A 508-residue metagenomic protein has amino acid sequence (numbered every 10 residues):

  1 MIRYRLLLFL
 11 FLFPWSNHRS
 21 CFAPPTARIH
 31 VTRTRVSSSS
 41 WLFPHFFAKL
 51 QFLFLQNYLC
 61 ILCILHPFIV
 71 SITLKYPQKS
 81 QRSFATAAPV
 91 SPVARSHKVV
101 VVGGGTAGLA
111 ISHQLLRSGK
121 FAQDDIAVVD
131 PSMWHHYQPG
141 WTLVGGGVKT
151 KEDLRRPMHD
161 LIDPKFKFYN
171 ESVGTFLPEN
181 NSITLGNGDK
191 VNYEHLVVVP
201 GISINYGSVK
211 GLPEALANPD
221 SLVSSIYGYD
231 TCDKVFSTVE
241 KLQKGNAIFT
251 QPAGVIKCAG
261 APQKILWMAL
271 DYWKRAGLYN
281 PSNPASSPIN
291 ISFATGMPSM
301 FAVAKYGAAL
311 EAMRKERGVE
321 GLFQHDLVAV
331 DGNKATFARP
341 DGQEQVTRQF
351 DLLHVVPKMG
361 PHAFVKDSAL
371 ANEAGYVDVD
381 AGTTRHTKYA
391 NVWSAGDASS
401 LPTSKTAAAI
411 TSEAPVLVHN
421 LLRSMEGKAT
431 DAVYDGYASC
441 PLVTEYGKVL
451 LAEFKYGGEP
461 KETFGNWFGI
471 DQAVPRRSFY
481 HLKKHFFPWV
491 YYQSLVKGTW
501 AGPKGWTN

Functional and structural regions predicted by a protein language model:
M1-R95: N-terminal mitochondrial targeting presequence
H66, P77, S83-S96, F166-R275 (+1 more regions): FAD-binding core/adjacent interface of flavoenzyme oxidoreductases
V90-K167, V255-A304: Beta1-alpha1 glycine-rich phosphate/pyrophosphate-binding loop at the start of Rossmann-like nucleotide-binding domains
F121-D125, P164-T175, L270, K274-A374 (+1 more regions): A Rossmann-like FAD-binding core segment of flavoenzymes
W141-V148, P213-E214, S221, L370: Short glycine-enriched, charge-decorated loop/helix-capping segments at active-site entrances that position
S208, L216-Q243, F350-S412, L422: FAD-site-proximal beta/loop scaffold in flavoenzymes
I410-D435: Internal hydrophobic alpha-helix adjacent to the cofactor/substrate pocket in enzyme cavities
L451-N508: C-terminal auxiliary extensions adjacent to catalytic cores
